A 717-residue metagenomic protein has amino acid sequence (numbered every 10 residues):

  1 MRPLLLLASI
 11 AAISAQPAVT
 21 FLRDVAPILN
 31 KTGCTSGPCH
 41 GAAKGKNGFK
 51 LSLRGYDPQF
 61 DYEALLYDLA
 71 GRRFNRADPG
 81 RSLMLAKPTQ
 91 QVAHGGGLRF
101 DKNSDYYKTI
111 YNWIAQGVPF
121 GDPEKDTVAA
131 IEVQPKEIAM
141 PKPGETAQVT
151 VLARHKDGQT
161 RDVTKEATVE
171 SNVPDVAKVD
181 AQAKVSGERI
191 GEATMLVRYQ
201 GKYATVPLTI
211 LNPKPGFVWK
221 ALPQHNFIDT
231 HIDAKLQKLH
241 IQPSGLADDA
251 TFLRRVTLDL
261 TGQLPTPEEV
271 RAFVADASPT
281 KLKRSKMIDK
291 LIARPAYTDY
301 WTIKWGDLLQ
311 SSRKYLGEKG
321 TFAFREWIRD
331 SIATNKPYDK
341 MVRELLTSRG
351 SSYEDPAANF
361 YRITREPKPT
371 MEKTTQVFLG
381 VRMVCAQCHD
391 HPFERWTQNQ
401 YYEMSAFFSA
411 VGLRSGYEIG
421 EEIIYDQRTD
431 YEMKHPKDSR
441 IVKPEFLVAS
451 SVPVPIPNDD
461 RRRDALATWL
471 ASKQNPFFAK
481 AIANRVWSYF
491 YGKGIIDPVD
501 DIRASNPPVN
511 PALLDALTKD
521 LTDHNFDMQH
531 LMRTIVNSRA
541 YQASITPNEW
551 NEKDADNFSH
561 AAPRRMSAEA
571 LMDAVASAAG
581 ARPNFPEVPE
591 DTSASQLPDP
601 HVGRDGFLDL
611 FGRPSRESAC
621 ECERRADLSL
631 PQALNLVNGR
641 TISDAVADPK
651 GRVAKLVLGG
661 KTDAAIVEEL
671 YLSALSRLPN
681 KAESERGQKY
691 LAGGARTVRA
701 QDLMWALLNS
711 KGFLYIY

Functional and structural regions predicted by a protein language model:
L5-Q16: Hydrophobic h-region of N-terminal signal peptides that target proteins for export in Gram-negative bacteria
A15-Y107, E124-L152, T160-H225, R255 (+7 more regions): Solvent-exposed helix-loop boundary motif
N30-L53, N112, Q116-K125, R382-T397 (+2 more regions): Periplasmic/extracellular electron-transfer cofactor-ligation site, primarily the c-type cytochrome heme-c attachment
F100-F120, P631-N638, I642, V646-A647: Catalytic cores of secreted or luminal carbohydrate-active enzymes
D157-Q159, A177, T194, Q242 (+2 more regions): Short beta-strands and strand-coil junctions in structured, solvent-facing domains, enriched
K220-A296, W301-P586, P614, A619-E623 (+3 more regions): Primarily short, surface-exposed interaction patches in extracytoplasmic proteins
A579, P586-V588, S593-P598, G606-L630 (+1 more regions): Long, His/Glu/Asp-enriched segments that create or flank divalent metal/ion-associated functional microenvironments
